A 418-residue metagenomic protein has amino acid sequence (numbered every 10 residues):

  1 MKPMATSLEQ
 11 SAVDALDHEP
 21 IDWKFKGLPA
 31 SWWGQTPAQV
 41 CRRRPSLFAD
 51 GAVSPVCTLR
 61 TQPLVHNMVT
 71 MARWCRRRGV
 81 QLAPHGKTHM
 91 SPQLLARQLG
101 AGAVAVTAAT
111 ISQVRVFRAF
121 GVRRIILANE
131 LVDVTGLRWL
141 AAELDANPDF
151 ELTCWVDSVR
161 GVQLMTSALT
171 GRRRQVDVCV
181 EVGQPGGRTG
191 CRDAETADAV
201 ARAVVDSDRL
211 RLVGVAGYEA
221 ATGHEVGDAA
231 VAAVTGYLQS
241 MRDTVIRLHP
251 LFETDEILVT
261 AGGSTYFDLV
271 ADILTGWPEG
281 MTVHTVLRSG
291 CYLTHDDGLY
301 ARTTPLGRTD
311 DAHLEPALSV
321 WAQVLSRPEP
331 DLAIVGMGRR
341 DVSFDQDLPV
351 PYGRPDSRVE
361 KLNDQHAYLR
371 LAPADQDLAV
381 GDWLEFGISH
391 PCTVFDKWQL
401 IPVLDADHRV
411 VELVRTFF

Functional and structural regions predicted by a protein language model:
M1, D177, G183-T303: Active-site loop/helix belt of alpha/beta enzymes
M1-A142, V414-F418: A charged N-terminal "starter" segment
P3-L8, R327-F418: C-terminal accessory subdomain/extension
F48-R60, R123-L127, A142-T153, V226-T235 (+1 more regions): Glycine-rich tight-turn/loop motif centered on a GG-T
L64, K87, F117, V180 (+5 more regions): Conserved, mostly hydrophobic/aromatic
A83-E225: Active-site-proximal beta-alpha core segment in soluble small-molecule metabolic enzymes
A232, T265-G353: Active-site loop ensemble at the mouth of alpha/beta enzyme cores that anchors a bound cofactor
